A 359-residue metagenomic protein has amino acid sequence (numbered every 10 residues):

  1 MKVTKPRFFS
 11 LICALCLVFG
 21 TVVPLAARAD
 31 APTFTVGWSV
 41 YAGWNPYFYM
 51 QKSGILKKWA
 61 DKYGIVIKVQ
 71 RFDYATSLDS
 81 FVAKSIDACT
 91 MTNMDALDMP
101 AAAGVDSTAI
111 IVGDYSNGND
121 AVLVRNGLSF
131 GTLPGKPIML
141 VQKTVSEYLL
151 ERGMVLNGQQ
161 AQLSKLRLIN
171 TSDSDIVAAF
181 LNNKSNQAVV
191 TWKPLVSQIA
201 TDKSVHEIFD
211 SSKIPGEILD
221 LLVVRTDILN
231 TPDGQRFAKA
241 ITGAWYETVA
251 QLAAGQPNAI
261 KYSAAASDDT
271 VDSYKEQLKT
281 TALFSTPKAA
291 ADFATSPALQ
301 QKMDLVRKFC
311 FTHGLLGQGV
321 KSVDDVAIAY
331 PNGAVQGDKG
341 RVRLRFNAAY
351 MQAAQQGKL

Functional and structural regions predicted by a protein language model:
M1-K5: N-terminal secretory signal peptides that target proteins for export/translocation
S10-T21: Bacterial N-terminal signal peptides
V22-A29: Sec/Tat signal peptide C-region and signal peptidase I cleavage site
D30-N170, A179, Q187-K193, G216 (+1 more regions): Short, glycine-/small- and polar/acidic-enriched structural segments that line small-molecule recognition paths
F48, L97, E151, S197 (+2 more regions): Predominant activation on well-ordered alpha-helical scaffold segments within soluble catalytic domains
D95, Q162-I169, S174-V271: Pocket-lining segment of extracytoplasmic ligand-binding domains
N230-G319: Secondary-structure end/capping motifs
R307-L359: Conserved C-terminal helix/tail region of periplasmic/extracytoplasmic solute-binding proteins
